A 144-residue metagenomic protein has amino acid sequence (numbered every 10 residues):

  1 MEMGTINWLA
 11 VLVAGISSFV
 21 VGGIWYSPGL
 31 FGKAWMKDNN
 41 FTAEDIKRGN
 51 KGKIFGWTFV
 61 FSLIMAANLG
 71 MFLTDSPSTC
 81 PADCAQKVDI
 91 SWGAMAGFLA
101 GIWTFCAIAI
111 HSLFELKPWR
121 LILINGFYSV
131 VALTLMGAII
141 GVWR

Functional and structural regions predicted by a protein language model:
M1-R144: Juxtamembrane/disordered regions of integral membrane proteins
